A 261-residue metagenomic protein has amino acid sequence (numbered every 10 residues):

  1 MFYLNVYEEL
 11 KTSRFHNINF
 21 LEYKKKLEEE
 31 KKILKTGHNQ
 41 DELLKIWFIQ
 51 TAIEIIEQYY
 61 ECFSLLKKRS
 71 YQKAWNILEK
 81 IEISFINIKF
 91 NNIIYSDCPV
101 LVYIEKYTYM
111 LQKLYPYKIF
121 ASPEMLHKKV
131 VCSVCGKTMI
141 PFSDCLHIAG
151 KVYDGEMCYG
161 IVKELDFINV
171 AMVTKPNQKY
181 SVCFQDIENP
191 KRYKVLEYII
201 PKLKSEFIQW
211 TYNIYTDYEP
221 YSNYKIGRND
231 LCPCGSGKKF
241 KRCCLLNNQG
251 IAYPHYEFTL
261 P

Functional and structural regions predicted by a protein language model:
M1-K68, K73: Polar/acidic, low-complexity leader/linker segments enriched in S/T/G and N/D
N5-E8, T12, L21-K32, N76-E79 (+4 more regions): Polar/charged alpha-helical tracts
W47-Q50, R69, L111, Y115 (+2 more regions): Conserved aromatic-histidine-acidic binding/catalytic patches
E57-K113: Extracellular-facing segments of soluble proteins and assemblies that are Gly/Ser/Thr-biased and enriched in aromatics
F63-L65, C135, I148, G235-G237 (+1 more regions): General secretory precursor processing signal
N91-K202: Residue microenvironments linked to proteolytic maturation and disulfide-stabilized extracellular modules
D166-P261: Acidic/negatively charged segments and metal-coordination signatures
